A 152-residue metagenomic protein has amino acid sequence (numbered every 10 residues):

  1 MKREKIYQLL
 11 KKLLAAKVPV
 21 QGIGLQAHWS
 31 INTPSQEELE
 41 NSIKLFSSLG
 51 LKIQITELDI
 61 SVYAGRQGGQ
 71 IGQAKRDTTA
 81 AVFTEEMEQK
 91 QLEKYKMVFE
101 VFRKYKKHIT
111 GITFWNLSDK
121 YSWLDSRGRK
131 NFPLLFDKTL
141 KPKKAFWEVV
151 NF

Functional and structural regions predicted by a protein language model:
M1-A16, S35-I43: Distinct, well-ordered alpha-helical segments
M1-E4, I23, L92: Proteins with a high burden of low-complexity, intrinsically disordered sequence enriched in S/T/G/P/A and R, requiring
A15-P19, Y105-K107: Short helix-capping segments at alpha-helix termini
G22-Q26, Q54-E57: Short, conserved beta-strand edge motifs with alternating hydrophobic and charged residues
L25-T33: Surface-exposed cleft-lining segments at the edges of enzyme active sites
P34-Q54, L58-F152: Aromatic-rich peripheral "rim/lid" segments of glycoside hydrolase catalytic domains that contact and position glycan
